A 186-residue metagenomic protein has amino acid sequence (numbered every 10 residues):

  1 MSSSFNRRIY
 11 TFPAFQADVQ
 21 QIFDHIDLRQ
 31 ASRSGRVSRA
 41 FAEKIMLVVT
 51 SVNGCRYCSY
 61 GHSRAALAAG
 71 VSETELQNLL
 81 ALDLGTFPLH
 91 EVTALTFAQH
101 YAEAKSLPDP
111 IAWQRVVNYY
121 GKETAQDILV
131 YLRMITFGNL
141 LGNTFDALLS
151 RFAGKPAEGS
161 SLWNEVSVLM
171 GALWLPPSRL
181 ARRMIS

Functional and structural regions predicted by a protein language model:
M1-S186: Hydrophobic alpha-helical segments
